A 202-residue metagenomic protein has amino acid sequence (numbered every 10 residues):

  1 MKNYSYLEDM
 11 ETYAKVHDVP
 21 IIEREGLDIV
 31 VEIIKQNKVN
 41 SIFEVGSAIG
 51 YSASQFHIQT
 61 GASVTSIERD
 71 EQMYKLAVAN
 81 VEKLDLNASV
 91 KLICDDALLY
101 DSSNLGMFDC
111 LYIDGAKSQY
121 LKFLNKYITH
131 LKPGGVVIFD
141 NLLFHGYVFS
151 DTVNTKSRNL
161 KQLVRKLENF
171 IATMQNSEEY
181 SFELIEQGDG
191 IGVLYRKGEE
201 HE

Functional and structural regions predicted by a protein language model:
M1-C110, K117-I138, L142-E202: A short alpha-helical cap/connector motif
